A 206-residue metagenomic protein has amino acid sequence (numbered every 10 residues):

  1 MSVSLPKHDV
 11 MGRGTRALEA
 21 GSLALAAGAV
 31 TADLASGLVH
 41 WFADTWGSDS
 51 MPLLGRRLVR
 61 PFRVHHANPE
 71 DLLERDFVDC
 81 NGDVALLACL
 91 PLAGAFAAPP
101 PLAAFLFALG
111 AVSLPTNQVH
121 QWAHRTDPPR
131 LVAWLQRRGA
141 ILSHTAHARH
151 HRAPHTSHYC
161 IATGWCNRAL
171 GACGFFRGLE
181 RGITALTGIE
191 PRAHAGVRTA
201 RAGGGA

Functional and structural regions predicted by a protein language model:
V3-S22, L38, W46-L54, H66-F77 (+1 more regions): Cytosolic/stromal cytosol-facing helical appendages immediately following the last transmembrane segment
R16-G28, F96-V112: Interfacial segments of alpha-helical transmembrane regions
L23-F42: N-terminal signal-anchor transmembrane alpha helix
V30, L34, S50-R57: Generic, well-ordered alpha-helical segments
V78-A95: Core segments of transmembrane alpha-helices that mediate helix-helix packing or line hydrophobic substrate/ligand
L92-A97, L170, G174: Residue-level signal for alpha-helical transmembrane segments in multi-pass membrane proteins
